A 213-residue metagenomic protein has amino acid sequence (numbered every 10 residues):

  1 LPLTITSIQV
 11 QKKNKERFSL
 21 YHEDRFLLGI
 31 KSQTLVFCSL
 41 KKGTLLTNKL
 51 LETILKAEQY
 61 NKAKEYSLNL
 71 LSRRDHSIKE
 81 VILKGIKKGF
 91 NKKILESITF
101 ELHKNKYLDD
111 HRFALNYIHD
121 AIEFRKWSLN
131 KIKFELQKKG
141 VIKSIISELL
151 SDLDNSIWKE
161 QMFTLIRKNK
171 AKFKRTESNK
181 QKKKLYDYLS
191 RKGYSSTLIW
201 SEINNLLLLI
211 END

Functional and structural regions predicted by a protein language model:
L1-D213: An alpha-helical, amphipathic repeat domain used for nucleic-acid recognition, typified by the mTERF helical solenoid
